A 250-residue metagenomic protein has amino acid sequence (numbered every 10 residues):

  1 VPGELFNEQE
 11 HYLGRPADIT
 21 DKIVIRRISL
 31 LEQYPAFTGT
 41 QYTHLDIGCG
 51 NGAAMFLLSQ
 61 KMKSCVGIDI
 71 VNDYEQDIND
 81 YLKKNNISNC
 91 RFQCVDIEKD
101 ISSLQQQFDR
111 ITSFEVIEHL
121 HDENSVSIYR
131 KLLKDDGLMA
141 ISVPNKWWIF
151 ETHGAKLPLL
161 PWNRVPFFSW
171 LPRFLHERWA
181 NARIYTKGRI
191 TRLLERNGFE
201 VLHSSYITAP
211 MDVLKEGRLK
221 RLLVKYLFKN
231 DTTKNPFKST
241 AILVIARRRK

Functional and structural regions predicted by a protein language model:
V1-Q106, R110-F114, V126, S205-A209 (+1 more regions): Conserved N-terminal segment of class I S-adenosyl-L-methionine
E4, E8-I23, A53, I70 (+3 more regions): S-adenosyl-L-methionine-dependent methyltransferase catalytic module, highlighting the catalytic core
Y42, D136-G137: Surface-exposed loop/turn positions
L45, L132-L133: Generic leucine side-chain signal with a strong bias for well-ordered alpha-helical environments
I47, L120-H121: Short, glycine/acidic-rich beta->alpha junctions
E115-H119: A short His-aromatic
A246-K250: Short beta-strand-to-coil "C-cap" segments at the C-terminal boundary of structured domains/repeats, marking
